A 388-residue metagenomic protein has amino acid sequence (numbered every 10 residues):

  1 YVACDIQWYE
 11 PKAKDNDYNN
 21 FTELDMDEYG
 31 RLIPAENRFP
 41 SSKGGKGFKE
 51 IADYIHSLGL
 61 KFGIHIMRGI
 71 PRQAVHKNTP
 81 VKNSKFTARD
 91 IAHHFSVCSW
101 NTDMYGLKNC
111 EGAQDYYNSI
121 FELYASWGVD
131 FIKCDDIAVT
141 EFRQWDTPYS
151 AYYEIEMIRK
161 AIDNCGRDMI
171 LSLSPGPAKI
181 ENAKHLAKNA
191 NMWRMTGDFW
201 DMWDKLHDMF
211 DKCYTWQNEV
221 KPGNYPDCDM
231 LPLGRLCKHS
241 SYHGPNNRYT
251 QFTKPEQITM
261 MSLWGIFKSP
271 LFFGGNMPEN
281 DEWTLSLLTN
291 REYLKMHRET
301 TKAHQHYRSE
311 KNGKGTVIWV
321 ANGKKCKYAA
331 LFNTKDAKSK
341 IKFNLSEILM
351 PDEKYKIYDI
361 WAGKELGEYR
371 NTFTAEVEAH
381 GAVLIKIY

Functional and structural regions predicted by a protein language model:
Y1-Q144: Aromatic-lined carbohydrate-binding/catalytic grooves of carbohydrate-active enzymes
V2, I55, L171, I266 (+2 more regions): Conserved, mostly hydrophobic/aromatic
A3, L60-V75, R159-I180: Aromatic-lined carbohydrate-recognition surfaces of secreted/lumenal glycan-active proteins
D103-K108, D115, D163-N276: Glycan-recognition surfaces
I258, W264-F267, F272-G274, E310-M350 (+1 more regions): Carbohydrate-binding surface patches
T259-R308: Catalytic cores of secreted or luminal carbohydrate-active enzymes
E347-A362: Solvent-exposed beta-hairpin/edge-strand motifs
E368-Y388: C-terminal beta-strand-rich structural cap/linker in extracellular carbohydrate-active enzymes
